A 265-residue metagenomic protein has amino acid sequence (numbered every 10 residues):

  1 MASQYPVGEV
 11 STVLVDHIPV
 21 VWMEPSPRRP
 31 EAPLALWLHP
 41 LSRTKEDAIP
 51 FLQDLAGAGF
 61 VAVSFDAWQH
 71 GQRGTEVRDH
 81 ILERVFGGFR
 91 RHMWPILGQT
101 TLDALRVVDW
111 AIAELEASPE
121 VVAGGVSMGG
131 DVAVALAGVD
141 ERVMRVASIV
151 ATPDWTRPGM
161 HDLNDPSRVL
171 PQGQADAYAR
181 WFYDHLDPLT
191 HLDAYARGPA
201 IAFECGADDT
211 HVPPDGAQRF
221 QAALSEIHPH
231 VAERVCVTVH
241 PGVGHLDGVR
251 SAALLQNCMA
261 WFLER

Functional and structural regions predicted by a protein language model:
M1-P30: N-terminal cap/lid segment of alpha/beta-hydrolase-fold proteins
M23-E76: Short, surface-exposed "cap/lid" segments of acyl-processing enzymes
L41, A207-D209, G242-G244: Acidic beta-to-alpha connecting loop that harbors the catalytic carboxylate
D66-H70, T152, V243: Short beta-to-alpha linker loops that shape the active-site pocket of alpha/beta-hydrolase fold enzymes
R73, Q218, A222, E226-R265: C-terminal catalytic histidine-bearing segment of alpha/beta-hydrolase fold enzymes
E83-L115: Alpha/beta-hydrolase active-site loop
L105-D165: Primarily recognizes the serine-hydrolase "nucleophile elbow" in alpha/beta-hydrolase and SGNH/GDSL folds
T156-L224: The feature captures the conserved acid-bearing segment of alpha/beta-hydrolase catalytic domains
